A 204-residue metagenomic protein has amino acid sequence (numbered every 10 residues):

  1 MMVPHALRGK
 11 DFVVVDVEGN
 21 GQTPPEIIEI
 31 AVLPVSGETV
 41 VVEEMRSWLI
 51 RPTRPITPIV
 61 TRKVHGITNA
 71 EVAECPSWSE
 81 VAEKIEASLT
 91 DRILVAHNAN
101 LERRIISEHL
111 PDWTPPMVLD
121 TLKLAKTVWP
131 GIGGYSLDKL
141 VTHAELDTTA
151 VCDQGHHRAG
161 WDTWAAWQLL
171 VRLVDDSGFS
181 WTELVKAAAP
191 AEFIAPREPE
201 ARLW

Functional and structural regions predicted by a protein language model:
M1-P116, P130-G131, K139-L146, A150-V151 (+1 more regions): Conserved non-catalytic scaffold segment of RNase H-like nuclease domains
M1-P4, W167-W204: Acidic two-metal-ion nuclease catalytic site recognized across multiple nuclease folds, prominently DnaQ/RNase D-T
T114-K126: Conserved beta-strand -> loop -> alpha-helix junction used to position metal-binding or nucleic-acid-contacting
K123-K126, K139-T142, Q168-V171: Generic alpha-helical structural context detector
V151-A159, S177-E183: Short, charged, surface-exposed loops that flank catalytic or proteolytic processing sites
R158-L169: Acidic, divalent-metal-coordinating active-site segment for phosphoryl/phosphodiester hydrolysis, typified by short
